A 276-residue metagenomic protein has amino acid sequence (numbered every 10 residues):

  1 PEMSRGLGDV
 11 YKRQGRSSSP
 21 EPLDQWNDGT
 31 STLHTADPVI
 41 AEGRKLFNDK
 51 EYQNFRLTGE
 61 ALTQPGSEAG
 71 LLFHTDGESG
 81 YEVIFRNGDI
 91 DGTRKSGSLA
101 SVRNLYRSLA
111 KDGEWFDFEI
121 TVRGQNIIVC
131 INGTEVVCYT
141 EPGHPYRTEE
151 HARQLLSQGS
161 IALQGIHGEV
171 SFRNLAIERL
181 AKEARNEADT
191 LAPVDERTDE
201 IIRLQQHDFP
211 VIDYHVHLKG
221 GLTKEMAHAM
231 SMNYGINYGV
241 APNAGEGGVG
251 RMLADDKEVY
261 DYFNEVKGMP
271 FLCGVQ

Functional and structural regions predicted by a protein language model:
R5, D9-V194: Carbohydrate-interacting regions of secretory-pathway proteins
E60-L62, H74, R86, H215-K219 (+2 more regions): Acidic/polar N-terminal loop/beta-strand segments that form early-domain functional surfaces
Y106, C273-Q276: The substrate-binding groove and active-site-proximal loops of carbohydrate-active enzymes, especially glycoside
P193-L272: An N-terminally biased module of ancient metal coordination in phosphate/nucleic-acid-related enzymes
